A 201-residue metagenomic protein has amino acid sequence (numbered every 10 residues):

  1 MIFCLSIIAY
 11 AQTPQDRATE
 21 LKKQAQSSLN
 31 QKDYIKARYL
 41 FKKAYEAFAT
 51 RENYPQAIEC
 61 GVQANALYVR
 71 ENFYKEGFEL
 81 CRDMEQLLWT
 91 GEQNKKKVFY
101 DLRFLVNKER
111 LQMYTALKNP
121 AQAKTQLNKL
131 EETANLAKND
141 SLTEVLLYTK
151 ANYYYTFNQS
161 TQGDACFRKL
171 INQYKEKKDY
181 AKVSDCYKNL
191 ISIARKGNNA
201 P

Functional and structural regions predicted by a protein language model:
M1-S6: Bacterial N-terminal signal peptides
A9-P201: A "functional boundary" signal
